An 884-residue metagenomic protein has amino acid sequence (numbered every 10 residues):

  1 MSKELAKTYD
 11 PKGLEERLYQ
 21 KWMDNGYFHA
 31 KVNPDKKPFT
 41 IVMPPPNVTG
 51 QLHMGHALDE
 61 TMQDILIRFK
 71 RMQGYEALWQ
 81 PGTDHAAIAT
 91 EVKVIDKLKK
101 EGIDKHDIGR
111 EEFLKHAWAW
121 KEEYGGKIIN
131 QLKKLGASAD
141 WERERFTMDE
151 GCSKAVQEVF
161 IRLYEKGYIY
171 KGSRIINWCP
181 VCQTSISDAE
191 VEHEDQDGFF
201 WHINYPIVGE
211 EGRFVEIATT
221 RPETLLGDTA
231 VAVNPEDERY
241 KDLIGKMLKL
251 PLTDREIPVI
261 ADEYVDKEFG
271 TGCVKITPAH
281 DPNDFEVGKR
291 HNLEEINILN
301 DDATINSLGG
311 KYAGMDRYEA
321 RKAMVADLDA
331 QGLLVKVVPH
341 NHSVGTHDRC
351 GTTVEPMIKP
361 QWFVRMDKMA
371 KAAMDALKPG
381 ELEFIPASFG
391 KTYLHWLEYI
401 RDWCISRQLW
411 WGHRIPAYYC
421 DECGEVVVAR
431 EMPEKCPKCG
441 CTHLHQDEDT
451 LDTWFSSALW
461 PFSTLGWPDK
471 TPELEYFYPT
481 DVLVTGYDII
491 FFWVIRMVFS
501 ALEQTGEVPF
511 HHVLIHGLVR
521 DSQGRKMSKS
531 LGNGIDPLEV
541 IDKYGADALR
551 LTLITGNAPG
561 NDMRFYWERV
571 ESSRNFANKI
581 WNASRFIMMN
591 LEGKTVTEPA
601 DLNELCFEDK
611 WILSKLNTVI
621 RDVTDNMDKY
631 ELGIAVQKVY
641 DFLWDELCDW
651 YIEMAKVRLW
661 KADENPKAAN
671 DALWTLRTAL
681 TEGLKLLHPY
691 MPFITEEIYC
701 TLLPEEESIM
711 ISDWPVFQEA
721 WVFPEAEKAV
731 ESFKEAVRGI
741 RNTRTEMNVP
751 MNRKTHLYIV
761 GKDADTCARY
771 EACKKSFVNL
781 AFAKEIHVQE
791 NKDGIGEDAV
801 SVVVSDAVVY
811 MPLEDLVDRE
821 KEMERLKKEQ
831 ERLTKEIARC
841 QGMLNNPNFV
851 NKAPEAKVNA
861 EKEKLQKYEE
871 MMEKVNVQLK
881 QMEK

Functional and structural regions predicted by a protein language model:
M1-M54, R71, A77, V335 (+2 more regions): Non-catalytic terminal extensions that flank enzyme cores
K3, T8, R17, K21-N25 (+9 more regions): Residue patterns forming the tRNA-binding/recognition surfaces of aminoacyl-tRNA synthetases and related DALR
K31-V94, T147, V156, I217-T219 (+6 more regions): N-terminal catalytic cores of NTP/NDP-binding nucleotidyl/phosphoryl-transfer enzymes
P34-K36, P44-P45, Q80-E91, E144-C152 (+3 more regions): Short, solvent-exposed turn/loop segments enriched in Gly/Ser/Thr/Pro and often Arg
D84, P180, S187-E192, L444 (+3 more regions): Acidic, turn-prone loop/beta-hairpin segments
I207, E263-V265, H291-A303, L409-G412 (+2 more regions): Alpha-helical recognition segments enriched in aromatics with Gly/Pro capping that present substrate-recognition
E571, T701-K884: C-terminal low-complexity, glycine/proline- and small-hydrophobic-enriched intrinsically disordered tails that act as
N575-M588, F607-T618, Q637-R658, L703 (+3 more regions): Core structural elements
